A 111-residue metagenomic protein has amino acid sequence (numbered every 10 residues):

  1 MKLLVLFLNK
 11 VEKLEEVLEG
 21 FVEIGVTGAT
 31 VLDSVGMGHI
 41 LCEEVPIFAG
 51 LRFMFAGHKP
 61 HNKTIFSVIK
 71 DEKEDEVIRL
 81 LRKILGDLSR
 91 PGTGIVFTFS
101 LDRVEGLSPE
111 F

Functional and structural regions predicted by a protein language model:
M1-F111: Positively charged, small/polar-rich N-terminal and surface patches that mediate targeting and assembly and bind
